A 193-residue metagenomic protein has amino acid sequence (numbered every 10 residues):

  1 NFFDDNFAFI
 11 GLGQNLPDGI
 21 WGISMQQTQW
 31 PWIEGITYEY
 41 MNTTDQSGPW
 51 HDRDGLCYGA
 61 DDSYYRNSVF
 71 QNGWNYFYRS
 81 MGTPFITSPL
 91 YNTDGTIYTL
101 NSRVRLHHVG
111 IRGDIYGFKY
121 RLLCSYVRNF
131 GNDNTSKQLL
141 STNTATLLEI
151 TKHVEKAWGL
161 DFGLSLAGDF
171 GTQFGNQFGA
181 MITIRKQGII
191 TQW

Functional and structural regions predicted by a protein language model:
N1-W193: Outer-membrane beta-barrel pore domains
